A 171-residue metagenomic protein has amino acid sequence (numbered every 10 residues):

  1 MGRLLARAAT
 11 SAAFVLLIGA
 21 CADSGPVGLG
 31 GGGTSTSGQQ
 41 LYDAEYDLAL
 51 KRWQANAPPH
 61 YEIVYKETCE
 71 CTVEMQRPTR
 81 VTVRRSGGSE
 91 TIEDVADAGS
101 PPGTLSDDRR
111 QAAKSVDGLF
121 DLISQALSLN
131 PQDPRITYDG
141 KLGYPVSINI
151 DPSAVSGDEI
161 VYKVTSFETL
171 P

Functional and structural regions predicted by a protein language model:
M1-S11: Bacterial N-terminal signal peptides that target proteins for export
L17-A20: C-terminal motif of bacterial Sec signal peptides marking the signal peptidase cleavage site
A22-G25: Bacterial signal peptide processing site
G38-L50, K66, A98-P171: Mature, soluble, non-transmembrane domains
A55-E67: A short, Trp-centered hydrophobic/proline-enriched beta-strand micro-motif
V64-E93: Short, surface-exposed binding/anchoring microloops in extracellular/periplasmic proteins
